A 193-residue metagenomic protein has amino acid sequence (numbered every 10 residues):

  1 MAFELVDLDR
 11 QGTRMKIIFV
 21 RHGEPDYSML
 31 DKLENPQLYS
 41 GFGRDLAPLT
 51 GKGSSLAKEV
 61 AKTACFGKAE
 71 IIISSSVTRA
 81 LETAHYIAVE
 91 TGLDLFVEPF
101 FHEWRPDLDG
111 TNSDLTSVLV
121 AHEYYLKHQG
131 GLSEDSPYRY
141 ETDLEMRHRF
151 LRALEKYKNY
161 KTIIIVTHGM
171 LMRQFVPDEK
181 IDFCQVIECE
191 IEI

Functional and structural regions predicted by a protein language model:
A2-I17, N35, V60-T63, F96-V118 (+2 more regions): Acidic, low-complexity terminal tails and accessory targeting/binding regions of phosphate-metabolizing enzymes
F3, L8-V97: Active-site-proximal alpha-helix that buttresses catalytic centers in soluble enzyme cores
I17, E70, N159-G169: Generic beta-sheet signal
H22, F100, H168: Cofactor-binding loop segments of dinucleotide-utilizing enzymes, especially the Rossmann-like FAD- and NAD(P)+-binding
D26, A80-L81, W104, L171-R173: Short, active-site-adjacent cap segments at secondary-structure transitions
D26-L30, E34-P48, E90-R149: Phosphate-handling substructures
V77, L81, L151, G169: Conserved glycosyltransferase catalytic-site signature
M146-K158: A short, acidic, amphipathic alpha-helical segment used as a generic capping/interface helix at domain edges
